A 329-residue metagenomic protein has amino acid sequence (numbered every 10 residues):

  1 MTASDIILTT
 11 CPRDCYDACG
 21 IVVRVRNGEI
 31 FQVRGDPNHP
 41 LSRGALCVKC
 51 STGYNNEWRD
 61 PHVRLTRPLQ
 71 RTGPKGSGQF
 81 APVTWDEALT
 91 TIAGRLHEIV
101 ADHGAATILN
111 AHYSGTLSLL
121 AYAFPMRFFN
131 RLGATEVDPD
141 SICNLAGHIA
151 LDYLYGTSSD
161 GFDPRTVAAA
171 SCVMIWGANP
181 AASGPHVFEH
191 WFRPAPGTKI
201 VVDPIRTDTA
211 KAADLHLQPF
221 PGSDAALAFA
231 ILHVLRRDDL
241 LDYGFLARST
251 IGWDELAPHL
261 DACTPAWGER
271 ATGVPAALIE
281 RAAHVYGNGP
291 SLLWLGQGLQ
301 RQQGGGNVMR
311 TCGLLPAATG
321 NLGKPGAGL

Functional and structural regions predicted by a protein language model:
M1-D238, P275: N-terminal export/assembly segments and adjacent metallocofactor-ligating motifs of anaerobic energy-metabolism
C50, R95, I99, R131 (+7 more regions): Change "in soluble alpha/beta enzymes" to "in soluble alpha/beta proteins
H103-T107, L241-L246, G323-L329: Flexible, glycine/charged-enriched surface loops at secondary-structure junctions
L119, T250, D254, A277 (+2 more regions): An alpha-helix initiation/capping motif
Y122-A123, A262-C263, R310: A generic alpha-helix surface/boundary motif
M126, E189, A266, G313-P316: Active-site phosphate/pyrophosphate- and oxyanion-stabilizing loops and adjacent acidic/basic residues in soluble
I205-G289: Long, well-ordered, tryptophan-enriched scaffold segments
Y286-L329: A glycine-rich, hydrophobic/aromatic-adjacent loop/helix-cap motif
